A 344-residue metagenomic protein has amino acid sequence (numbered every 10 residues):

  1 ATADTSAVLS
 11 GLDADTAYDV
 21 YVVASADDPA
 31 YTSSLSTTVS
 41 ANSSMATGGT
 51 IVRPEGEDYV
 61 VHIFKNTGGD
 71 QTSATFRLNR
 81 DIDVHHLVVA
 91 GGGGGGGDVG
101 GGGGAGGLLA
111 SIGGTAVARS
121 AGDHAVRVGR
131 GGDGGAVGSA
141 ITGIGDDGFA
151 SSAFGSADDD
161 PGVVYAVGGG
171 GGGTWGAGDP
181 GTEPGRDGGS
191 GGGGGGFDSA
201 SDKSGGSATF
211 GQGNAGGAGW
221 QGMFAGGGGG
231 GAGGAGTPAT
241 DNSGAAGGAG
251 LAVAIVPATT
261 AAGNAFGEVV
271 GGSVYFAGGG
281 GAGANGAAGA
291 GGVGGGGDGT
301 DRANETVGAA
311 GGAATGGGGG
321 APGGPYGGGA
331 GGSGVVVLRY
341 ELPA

Functional and structural regions predicted by a protein language model:
A1, A30-S36, G286-G295: Acidic Ser/Thr/Pro-rich low-complexity disordered segments that often serve as glycosylated linkers/stalks around
A1, S25, S33-S36, S151 (+1 more regions): Short linear Ser/Thr-Pro motifs
A1-T2, V99: Solvent-exposed serine/threonine-rich low-complexity stretches and specific carbohydrate-binding patches
A3-V8: Short S/T/G- and acidic-enriched coil/turn segments that sit immediately N-terminal to beta-strands in beta-sandwich
L9-A17, A116-S120: Surface-exposed, short loops/turns at beta-strand junctions within beta-sandwich domains
A14, S25-S43: Extracellular fibronectin type III
D19-V20, V126: Hydrophobic beta-strand segments within extracellular beta-sandwich modules
S43-E57, F64-A344: Low-complexity, glycine/proline-biased repetitive segments and flexible coils/loops
